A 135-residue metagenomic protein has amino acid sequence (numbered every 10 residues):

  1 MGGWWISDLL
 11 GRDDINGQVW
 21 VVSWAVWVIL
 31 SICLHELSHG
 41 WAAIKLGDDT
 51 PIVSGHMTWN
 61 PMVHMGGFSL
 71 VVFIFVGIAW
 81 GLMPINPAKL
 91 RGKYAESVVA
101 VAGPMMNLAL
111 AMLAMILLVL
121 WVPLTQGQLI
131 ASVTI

Functional and structural regions predicted by a protein language model:
M1-I135: Hydrophobic transmembrane alpha-helices and their immediate loop junctions in multi-pass integral membrane proteins
